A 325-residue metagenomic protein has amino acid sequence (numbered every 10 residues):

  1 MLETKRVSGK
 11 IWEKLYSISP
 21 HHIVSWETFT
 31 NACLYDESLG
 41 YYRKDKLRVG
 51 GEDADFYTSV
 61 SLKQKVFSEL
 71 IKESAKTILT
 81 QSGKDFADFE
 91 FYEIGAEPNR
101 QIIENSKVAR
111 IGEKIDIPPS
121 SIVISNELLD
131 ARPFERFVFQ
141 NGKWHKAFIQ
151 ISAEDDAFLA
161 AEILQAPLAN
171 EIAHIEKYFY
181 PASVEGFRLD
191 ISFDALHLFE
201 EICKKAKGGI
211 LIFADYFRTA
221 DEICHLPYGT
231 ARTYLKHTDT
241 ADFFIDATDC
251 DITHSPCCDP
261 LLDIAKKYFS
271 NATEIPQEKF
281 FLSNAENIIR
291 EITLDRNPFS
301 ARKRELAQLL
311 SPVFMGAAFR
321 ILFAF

Functional and structural regions predicted by a protein language model:
M1-S120, N284-E286, I292-L294, F299 (+1 more regions): Rossmann-like AdoMet
L2, I124-D130, P298-R302: Basic, amphipathic N-terminal segments that precede the first structured/catalytic domain
Y42-R43, A131-F134, D221-E222: Short helix/loop capping segments that flank catalytic or ligand/cofactor-binding pockets
S61, K76, H174-F325: Long, Lys/Arg- and hydrophobic-enriched amphipathic alpha-helices
Y92-I94, V123-N126, A214: Active-site flanking residues adjacent to catalytic metal/cofactor-binding acidic residues
E97-Q101, D130, R218: Gly/Ser/Thr-rich loops at beta-strand to alpha-helix junctions that form or flank small-molecule/cofactor-binding
S120-S121, G209: Conserved acidic residues
I124-F179, P227-L235: A mobile, often basic/glycine-rich helix-loop segment that functions as the active-site lid/recognition loop
